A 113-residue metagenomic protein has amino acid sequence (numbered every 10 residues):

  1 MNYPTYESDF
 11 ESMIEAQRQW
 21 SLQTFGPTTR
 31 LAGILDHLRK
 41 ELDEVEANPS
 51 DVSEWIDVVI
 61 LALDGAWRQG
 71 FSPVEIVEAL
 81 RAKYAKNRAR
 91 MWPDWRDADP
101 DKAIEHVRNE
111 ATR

Functional and structural regions predicted by a protein language model:
M1-R113: Flexible "arm" and connector segments at domain edges
